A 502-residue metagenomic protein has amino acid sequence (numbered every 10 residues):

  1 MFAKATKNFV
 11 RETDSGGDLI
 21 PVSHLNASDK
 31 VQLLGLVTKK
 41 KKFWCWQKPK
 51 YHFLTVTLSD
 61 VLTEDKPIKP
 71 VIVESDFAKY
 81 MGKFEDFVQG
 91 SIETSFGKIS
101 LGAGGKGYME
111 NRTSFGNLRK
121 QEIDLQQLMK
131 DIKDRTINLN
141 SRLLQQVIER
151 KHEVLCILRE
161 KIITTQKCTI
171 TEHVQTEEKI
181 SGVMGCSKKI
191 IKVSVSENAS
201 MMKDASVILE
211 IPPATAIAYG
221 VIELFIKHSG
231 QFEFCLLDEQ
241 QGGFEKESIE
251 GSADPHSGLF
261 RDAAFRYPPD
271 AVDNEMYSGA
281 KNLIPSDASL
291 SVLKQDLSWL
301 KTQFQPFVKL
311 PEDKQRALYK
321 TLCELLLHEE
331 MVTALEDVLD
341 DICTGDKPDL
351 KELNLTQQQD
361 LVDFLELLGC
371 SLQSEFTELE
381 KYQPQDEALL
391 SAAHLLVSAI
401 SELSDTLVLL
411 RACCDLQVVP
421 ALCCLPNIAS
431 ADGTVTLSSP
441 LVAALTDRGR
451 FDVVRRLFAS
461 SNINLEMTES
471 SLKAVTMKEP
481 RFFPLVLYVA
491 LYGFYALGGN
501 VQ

Functional and structural regions predicted by a protein language model:
F2-K83, G102-K179, S194-W299: Membrane pore-forming effector domains from diverse proteins
G90-T94, G182-C186: Residues on the lipid-exposed face of transmembrane beta-strands in outer-membrane beta-barrel proteins
G97-I99, K189-I191: Outer-envelope beta-barrel architecture signal
T215, I222, H228, L236 (+1 more regions): Long, helix-rich, hydrophobic modules that act as membrane-proximal anchors or helical bundle/coiled-coil regulators
